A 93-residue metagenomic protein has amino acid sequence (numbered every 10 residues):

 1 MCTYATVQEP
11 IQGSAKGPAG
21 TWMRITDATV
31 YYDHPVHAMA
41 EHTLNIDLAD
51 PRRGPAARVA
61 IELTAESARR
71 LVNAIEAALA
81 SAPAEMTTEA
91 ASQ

Functional and structural regions predicted by a protein language model:
M1-Q93: Positively charged, low-complexity terminal tracts and the immediately adjacent first secondary-structure elements
